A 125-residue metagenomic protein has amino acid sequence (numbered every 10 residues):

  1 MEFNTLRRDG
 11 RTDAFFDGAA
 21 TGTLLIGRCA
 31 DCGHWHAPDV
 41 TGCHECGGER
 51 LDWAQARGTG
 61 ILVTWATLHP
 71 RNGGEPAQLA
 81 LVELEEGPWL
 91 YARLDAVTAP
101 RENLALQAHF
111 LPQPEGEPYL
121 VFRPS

Functional and structural regions predicted by a protein language model:
M1-T23, E117-Y119: A broadly conserved sequence feature marking short terminus-proximal activation segments in nucleic acid-centric
T23-I26, D39-V40: Residues immediately within or flanking Cys/His clusters that coordinate Zn2+ in small zinc-binding modules
R28-D31, G42-G48: Short, cysteine/histidine-rich loop/knuckle motifs that typically chelate Zn2+
A37, R50-D52: Short functional micro-motifs and their immediate structural scaffolds
G60-L62: Conserved hydrophobic positions within beta-strands
P88-T98: Beta-strand/loop nucleic-acid-binding surfaces
A96-H109: Short nucleic-acid-contacting surface segments enriched for D/E, G, S/T with interspersed K/R
L111-S125: OB-fold/S1-family single-stranded nucleic acid-binding modules
